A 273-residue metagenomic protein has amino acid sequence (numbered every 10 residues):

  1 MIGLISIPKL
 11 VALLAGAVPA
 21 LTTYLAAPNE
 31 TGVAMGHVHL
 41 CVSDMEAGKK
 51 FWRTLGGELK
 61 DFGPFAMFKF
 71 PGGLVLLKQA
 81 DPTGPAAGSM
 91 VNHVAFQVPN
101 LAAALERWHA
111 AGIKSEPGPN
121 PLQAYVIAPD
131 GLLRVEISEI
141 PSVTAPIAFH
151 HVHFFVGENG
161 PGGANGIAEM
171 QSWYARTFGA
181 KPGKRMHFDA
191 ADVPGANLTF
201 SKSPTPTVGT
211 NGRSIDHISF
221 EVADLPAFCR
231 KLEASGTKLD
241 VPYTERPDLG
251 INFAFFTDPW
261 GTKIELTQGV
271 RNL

Functional and structural regions predicted by a protein language model:
M1-L13: Bacterial N-terminal signal peptides that target proteins for export
L4, G16, A20-E30, L105 (+6 more regions): Vicinal oxygen chelate
E30-G32, G36-V75, E116-I127, F154-S203: Core segments of cupin and vicinal oxygen chelate
V33-H37, S89-H93, I147-H151, R213-H217: Short, solvent-exposed beta-strand edge segments and adjacent coil->beta transition regions
C41, A95-Q97, F155, S219-E221: Short hydrophobic/aromatic beta-strand micro-patches that form the beta-sheet surface supporting nucleotide- or nucleic
M45, L101-A102, A164-I167, L225 (+1 more regions): Residues at or immediately preceding the N-termini of alpha-helices
G48-F51, A104-R107, M170, F228-K231: Hydrophobic side chains in well-ordered alpha-helices
F62, L74-Q97, A102-Q123, P204-T210 (+3 more regions): A cross-kingdom feature marking solvent-exposed beta-strand/loop segments within repeated, beta-rich binding/scaffold
